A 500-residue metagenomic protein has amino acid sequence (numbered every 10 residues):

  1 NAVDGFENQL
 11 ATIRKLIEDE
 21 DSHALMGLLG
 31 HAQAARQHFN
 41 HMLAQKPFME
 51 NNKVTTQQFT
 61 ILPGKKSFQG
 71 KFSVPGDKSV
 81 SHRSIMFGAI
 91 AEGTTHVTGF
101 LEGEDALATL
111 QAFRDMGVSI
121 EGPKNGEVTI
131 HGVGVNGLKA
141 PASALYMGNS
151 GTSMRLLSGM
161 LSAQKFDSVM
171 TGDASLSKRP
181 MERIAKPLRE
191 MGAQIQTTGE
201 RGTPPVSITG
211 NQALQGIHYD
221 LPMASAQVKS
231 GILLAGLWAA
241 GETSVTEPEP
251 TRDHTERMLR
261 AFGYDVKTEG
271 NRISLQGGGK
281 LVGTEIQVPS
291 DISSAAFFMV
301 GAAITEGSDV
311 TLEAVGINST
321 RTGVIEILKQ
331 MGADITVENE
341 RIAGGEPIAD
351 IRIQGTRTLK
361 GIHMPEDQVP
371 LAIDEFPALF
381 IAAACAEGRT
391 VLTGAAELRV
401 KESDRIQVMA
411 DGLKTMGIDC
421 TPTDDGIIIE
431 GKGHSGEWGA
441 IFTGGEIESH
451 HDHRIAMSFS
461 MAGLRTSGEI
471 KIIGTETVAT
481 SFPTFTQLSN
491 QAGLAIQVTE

Functional and structural regions predicted by a protein language model:
N1-N8: NAD(P)-dinucleotide binding in Rossmann-like oxidoreductases
D4, R14-L16, M26, I286 (+2 more regions): A subset of signal/propeptide-processing and intrinsically disordered low-complexity segments in secreted/extracellular
N8-D21, R465-I473: Short helix/strand-capping connector loops at secondary-structure junctions
T12-N51: C-terminal helix-rich "cap/oligomerization" subdomain common to oxidoreductases
M49-E500: Structural preference for solvent-exposed beta-strand-turn elements and adjacent flexible terminal/loop segments within
